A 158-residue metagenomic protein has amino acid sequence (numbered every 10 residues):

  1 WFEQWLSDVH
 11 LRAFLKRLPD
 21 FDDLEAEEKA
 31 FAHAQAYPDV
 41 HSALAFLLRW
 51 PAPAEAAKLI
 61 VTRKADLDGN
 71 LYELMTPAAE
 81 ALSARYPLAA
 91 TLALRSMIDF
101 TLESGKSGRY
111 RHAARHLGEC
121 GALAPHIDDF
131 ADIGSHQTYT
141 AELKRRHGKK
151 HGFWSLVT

Functional and structural regions predicted by a protein language model:
W1-T158: Eukaryote-biased, non-catalytic alpha-solenoid scaffold regions
